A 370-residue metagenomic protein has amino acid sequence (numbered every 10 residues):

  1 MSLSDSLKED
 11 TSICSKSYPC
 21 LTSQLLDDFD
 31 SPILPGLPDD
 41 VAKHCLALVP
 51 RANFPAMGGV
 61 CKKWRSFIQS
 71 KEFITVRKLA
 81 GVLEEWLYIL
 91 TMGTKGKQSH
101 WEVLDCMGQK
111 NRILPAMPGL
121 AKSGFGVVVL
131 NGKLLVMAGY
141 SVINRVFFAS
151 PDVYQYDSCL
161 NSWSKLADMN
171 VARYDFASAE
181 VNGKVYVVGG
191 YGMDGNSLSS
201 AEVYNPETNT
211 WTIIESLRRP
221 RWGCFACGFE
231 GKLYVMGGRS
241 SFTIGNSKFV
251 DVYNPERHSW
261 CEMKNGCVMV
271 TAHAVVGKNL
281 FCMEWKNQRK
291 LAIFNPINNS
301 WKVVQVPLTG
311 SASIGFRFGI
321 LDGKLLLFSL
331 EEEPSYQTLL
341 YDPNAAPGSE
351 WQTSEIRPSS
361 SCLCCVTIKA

Functional and structural regions predicted by a protein language model:
M1-G36, D40: CRL adaptor-proximal regions
L25-D30, G108-G124: Internal amphipathic alpha-helical repeat/solenoid segments
I33, L37-A56, V60-I68: Short hydrophobic alpha-helical "box" of cullin-RING ligase substrate receptors that recruits the CRL scaffold
P35-G36, T75-G93, M117-Y140, V153-Q155 (+9 more regions): Conserved short beta-strand element of beta-propeller blades
V49-N53, R65-I68, E72-T75, L326-S329 (+1 more regions): Eukaryotic basic, amphipathic alpha-helical target segments in cytosolic regions
M92-A116, N144-V146: Beta-propeller domains
H100-M107, S150-L160, S199-T208, S247-E256 (+2 more regions): Beta-propeller blade signature
N111-I113, W163-K165, T210-I213, R257-G266 (+2 more regions): Trp- and S/T/G-rich repeat-edge/linker motifs of beta-rich repeat architectures
